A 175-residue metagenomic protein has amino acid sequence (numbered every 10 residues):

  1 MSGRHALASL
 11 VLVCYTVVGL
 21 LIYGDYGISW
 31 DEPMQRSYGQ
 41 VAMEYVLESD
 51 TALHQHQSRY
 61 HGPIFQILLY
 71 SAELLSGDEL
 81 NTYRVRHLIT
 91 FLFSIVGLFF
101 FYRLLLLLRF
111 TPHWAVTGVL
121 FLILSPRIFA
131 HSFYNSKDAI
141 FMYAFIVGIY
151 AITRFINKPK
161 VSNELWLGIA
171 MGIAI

Functional and structural regions predicted by a protein language model:
R4-E32, L124, A174: Transmembrane signal-anchor helices characteristic of membrane glycosylation enzymes that use polyprenol
R4-S9, F101-L124, Y143, N157-S162 (+1 more regions): Transmembrane-helix signature of polytopic, membrane-embedded enzymes that assemble or transfer cell-envelope glycans
V17, P33-I67, S71-S76: Extracytosolic helix-loop segments that constitute the early lumenal/periplasmic catalytic or substrate-binding loops
Q35, V41, S94, F141-I149 (+1 more regions): Hydrophobic core segments of transmembrane alpha-helices in multi-pass, intramembrane catalytic enzymes
P63, I67, G77-F99, V119 (+2 more regions): Loop-to-helix entry region of an early transmembrane alpha helix in multi-pass inner-membrane enzymes
L88-R109, V147, A151: Transmembrane-helix motifs of polytopic, lipid-linked glycan transferases
A115-I123, A130, Y150, M171 (+1 more regions): Short helix- or helix-capping micro-motifs that position conserved polar/aromatic residues at function-defining sites
A151-N157: Structural signal for the C-terminal ends of transmembrane alpha-helices and the immediately following loop
